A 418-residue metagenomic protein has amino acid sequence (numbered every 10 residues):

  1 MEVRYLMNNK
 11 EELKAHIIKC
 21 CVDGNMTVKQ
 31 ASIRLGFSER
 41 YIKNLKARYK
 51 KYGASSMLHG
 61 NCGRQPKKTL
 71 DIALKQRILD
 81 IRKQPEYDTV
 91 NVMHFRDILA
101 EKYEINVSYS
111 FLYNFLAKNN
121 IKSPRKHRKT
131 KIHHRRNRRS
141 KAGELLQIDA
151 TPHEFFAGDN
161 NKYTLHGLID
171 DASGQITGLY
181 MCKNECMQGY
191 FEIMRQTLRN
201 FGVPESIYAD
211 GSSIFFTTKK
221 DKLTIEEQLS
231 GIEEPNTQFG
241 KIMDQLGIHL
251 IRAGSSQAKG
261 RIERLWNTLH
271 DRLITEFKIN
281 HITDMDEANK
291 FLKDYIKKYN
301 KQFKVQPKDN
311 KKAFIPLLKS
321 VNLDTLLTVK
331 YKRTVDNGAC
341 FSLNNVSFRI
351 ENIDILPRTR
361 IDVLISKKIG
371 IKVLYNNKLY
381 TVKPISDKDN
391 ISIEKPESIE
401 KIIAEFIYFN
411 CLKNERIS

Functional and structural regions predicted by a protein language model:
E2, N8-N9, V28-I81: Short, basic alpha-helical/linker "hinge" immediately adjacent to a nucleic-acid-recognition surface
I17, I42-L45, G53, I78 (+12 more regions): Mobile genetic element proteins and their domesticated derivatives, centered on retroelements and DNA transposons
C21-D23, E86: Short amphipathic helical patch at the helix-1/turn junction of helix-turn-helix
M57-E154, E226-E234, K312-K319, L323: Basic, flexible linker segments flanking DNA-binding modules in nucleic acid-interacting mobile-element proteins
E101, I105, A117-I176, K183-E205 (+2 more regions): Mobile-element integrase/transposase regions, centering on the N-terminal DNA-binding/Zn-coordinating module
F201-G231, K312: Acidic/histidine-rich, metal-coordinating catalytic segments
I232, Q238-K308, F314-T325: Charged alpha-helix within mobile-element recombinases
I296-S418: C-terminal, beta-rich DNA-binding module of retroviral/retroelements integrases
